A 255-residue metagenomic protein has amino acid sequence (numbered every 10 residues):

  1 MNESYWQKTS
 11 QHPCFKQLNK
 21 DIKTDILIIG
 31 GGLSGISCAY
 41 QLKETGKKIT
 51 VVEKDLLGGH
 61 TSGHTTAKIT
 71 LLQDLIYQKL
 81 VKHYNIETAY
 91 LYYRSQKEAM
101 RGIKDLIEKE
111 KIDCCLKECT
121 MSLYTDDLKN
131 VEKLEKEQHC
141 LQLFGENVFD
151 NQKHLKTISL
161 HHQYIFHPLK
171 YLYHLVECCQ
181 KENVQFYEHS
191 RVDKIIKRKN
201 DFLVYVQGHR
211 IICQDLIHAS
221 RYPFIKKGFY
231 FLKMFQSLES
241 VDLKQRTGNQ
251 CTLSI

Functional and structural regions predicted by a protein language model:
M1-I26, E44: Extreme N-terminal leader/targeting segments of oxidoreductases
I26-I28, I49: Conserved hydrophobic helix-helix packing surfaces used for dimerization/oligomerization
G30-G32, K54: Glycine-rich Rossmann-fold phosphate-binding loop(s) that bind the pyrophosphate of adenine dinucleotide cofactors
G35: N-terminal Rossmann-fold NAD(P) dinucleotide-binding loop
K43-H64: Glycine-rich FAD pyrophosphate-binding loop
L72-N151: Dinucleotide-binding Rossmann-like beta1-alpha1 core, especially the glycine-rich loop that anchors the ADP
E132, C140, F144, I158-Q214 (+1 more regions): Helical element adjacent to the flavin cofactor pocket in flavoenzyme catalytic cores
K194-I255: Flavin-dependent oxidoreductases
